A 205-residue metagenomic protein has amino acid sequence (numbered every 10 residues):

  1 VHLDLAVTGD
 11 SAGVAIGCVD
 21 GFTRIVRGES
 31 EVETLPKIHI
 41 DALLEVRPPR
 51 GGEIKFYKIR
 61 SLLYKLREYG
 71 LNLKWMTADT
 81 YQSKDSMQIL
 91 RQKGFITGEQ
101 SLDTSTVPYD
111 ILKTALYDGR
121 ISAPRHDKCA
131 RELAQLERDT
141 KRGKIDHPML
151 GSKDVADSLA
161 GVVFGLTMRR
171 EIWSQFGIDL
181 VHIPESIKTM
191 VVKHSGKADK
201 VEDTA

Functional and structural regions predicted by a protein language model:
V1-L102, T106, D110, A123-A205: RNase H-like, metal-dependent nuclease domains and their acidic two-metal-ion catalytic environment used
Y109, A115-L116: Conserved motor-coupling elements within RecA-like helicase/translocase cores
